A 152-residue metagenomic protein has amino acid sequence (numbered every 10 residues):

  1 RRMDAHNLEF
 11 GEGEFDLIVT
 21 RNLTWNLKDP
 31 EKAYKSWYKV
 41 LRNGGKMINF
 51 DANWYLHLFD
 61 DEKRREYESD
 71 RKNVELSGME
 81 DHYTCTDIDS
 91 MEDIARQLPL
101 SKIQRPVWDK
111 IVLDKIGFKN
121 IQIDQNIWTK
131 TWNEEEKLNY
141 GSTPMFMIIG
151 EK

Functional and structural regions predicted by a protein language model:
R2: Conserved residues in the N-terminal Rossmann fold of short-chain dehydrogenase/reductase
H6-I18: A short acidic, Gly/Pro-enriched loop at the edge of an enzyme's catalytic core that lines a small-molecule cofactor
D16-P30: A short SAM/SAH-binding and catalytic strip from SAM-dependent methyltransferases
K28, R42, K152: Short conserved AdoMet
E31-K46: A short glycine-rich, Lys/Arg-flanked "PGG" loop and its adjoining helix->strand segment in the class I
K46-T86: Conserved class I S-adenosyl-L-methionine
P99-G117, I123: Short alpha-helix
I116-K119, N133-K152: Core SAM-dependent methyltransferase catalytic element
